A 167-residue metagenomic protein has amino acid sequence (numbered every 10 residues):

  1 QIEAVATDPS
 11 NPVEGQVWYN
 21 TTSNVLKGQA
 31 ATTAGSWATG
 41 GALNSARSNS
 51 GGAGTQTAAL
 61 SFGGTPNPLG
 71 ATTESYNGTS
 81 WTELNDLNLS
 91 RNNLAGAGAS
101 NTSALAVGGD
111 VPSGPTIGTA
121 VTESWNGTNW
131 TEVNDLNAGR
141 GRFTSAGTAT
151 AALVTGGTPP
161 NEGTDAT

Functional and structural regions predicted by a protein language model:
Q1-T167: Polar, enzyme-active/binding microenvironments
